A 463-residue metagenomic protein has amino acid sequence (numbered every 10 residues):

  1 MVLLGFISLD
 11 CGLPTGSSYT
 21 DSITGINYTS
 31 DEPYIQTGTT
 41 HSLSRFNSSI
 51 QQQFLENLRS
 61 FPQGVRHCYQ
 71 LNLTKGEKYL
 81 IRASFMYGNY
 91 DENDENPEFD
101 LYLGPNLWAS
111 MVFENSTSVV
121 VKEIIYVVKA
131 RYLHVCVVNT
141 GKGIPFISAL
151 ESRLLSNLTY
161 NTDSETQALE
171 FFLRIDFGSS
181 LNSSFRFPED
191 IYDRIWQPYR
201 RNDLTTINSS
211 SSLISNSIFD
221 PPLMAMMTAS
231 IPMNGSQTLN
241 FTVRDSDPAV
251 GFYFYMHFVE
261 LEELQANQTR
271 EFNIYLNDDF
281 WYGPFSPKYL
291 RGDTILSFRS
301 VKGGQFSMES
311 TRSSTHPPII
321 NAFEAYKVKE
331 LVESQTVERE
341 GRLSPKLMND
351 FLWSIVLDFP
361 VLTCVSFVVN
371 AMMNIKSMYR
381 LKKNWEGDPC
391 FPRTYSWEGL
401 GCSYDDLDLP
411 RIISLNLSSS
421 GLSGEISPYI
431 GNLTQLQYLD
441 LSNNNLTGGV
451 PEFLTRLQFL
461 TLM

Functional and structural regions predicted by a protein language model:
M1-S403, P410-G421, E425, Q435-N445 (+2 more regions): Compositionally biased, intrinsically disordered or flexible polar/acidic segments
D406, Y429-I430, L454: Hydrophobic anchor residues at the C-terminal helix/turn of individual leucine-rich repeat
